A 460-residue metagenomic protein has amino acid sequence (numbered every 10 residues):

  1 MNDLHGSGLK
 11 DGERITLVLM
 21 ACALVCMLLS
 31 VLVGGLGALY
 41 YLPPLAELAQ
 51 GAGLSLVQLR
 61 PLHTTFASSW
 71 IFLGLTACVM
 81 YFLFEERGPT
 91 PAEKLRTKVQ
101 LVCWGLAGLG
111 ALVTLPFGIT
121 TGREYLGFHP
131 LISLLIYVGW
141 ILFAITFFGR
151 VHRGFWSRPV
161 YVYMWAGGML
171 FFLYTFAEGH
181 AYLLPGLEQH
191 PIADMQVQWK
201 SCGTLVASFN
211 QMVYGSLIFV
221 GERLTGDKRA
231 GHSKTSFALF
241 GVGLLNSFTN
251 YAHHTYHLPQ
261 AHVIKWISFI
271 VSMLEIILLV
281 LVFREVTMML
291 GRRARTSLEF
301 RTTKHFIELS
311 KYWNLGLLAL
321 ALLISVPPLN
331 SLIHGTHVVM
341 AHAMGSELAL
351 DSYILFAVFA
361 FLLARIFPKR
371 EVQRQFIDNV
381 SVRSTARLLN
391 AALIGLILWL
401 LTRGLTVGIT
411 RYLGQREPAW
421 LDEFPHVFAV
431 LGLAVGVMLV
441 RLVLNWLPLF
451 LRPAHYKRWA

Functional and structural regions predicted by a protein language model:
M1-H5, F128-L131: Fe-S ferredoxin-like electron-transfer domains and their immediately adjacent linker/connector regions across
N2-T16: Cytosolic juxtamembrane amphipathic/interface segments immediately preceding and feeding into a transmembrane helix
T16-L45, L56-R87, K94-G118, L131-G149 (+8 more regions): Hydrophobic cores of alpha-helical transmembrane segments in multi-pass integral membrane proteins
A46, L183-Q196: Short, flexible helix-coil linker/hinge segments at the edges of structured domains or between repeats
G122-S133, P159-Y161, I192-K200, Q260-V271 (+1 more regions): Non-cytosolic membrane-interface motifs at loop->transmembrane helix junctions
T225-R229: Solvent-exposed interhelical
G291-L298, H334-G335, L362-S381: Alpha-helical transmembrane segments
